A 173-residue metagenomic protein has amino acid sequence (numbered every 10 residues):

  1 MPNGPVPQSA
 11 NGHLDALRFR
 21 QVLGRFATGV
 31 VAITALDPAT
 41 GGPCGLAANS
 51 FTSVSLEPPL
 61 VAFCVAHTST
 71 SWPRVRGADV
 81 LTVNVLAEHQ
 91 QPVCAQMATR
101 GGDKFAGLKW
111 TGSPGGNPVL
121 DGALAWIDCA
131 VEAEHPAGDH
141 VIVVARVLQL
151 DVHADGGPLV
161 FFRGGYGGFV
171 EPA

Functional and structural regions predicted by a protein language model:
M1-A173: Basic, polyanion-binding surface patches
